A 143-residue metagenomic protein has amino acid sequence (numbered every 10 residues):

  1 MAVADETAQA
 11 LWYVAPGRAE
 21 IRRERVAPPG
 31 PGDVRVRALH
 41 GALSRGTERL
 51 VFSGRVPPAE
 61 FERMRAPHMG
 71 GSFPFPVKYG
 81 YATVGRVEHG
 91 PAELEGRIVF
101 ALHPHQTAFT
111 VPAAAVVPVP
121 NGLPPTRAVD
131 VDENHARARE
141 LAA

Functional and structural regions predicted by a protein language model:
A4-A10: Short structural boundary motif marking the start of a folded domain
A10, R97-V99, A108, E140: Residue-level marker of beta-strand positions
A15-G17, G30: Residue-level recognition of beta-strand termini and adjacent short loop/turns
G17-R22, S44-T47: Short N-terminal binding/cap micro-motifs at the start of the first secondary-structure element
A27-L43, V51-H105: Glycine-rich beta-strand-centered segment in the early N-terminal region that forms part of a ligand/cofactor-binding
T47-E48, T107-A113: Short, Lys/Arg- and Gly-enriched loop/turn segments at beta-strand edges
Y81, L102-H103, N121-A143: A glycine-rich, Thr/Ser-enriched phosphate-binding loop motif common to dinucleotide/cofactor-binding enzymes
T110-L123: Short, compositionally biased
